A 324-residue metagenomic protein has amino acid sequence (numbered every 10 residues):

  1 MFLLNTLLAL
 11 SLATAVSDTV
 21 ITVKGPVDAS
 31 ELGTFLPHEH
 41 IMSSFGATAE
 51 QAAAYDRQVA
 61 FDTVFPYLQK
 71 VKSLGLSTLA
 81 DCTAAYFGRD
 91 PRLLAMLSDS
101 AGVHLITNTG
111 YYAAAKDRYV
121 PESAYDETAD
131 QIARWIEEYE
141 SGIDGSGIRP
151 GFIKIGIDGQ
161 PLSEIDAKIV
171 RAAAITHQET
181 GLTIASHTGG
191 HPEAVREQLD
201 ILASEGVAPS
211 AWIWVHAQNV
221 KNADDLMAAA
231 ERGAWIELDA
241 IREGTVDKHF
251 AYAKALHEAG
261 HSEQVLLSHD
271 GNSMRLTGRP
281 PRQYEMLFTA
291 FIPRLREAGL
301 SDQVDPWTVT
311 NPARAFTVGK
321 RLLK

Functional and structural regions predicted by a protein language model:
V16-T48: Replace "His-x-His-based motif
D18-G25, Q283-K324: Mid-to-C-terminal alpha-helical segments outside catalytic/metal-binding sites
G33-P37, E50-H104, A129-I148: Alpha-helical scaffold segments that flank or form the walls of functional sites
H38, L79, H177, I236 (+3 more regions): Divalent metal-coordination and catalytic microenvironments
I41-V59, D117-A124, L276-P280: Acidic/histidine-rich helix-loop elements that form or flank divalent-metal/phosphate-binding sites at the catalytic
R92-L94, E164-K168, H191-E205, N222-A230 (+1 more regions): Distinct, well-ordered alpha-helical segments
M96, H104-T180, W235, A240-E243: Active-site gating/metal-coordination segments in enzymes
A185-H187, D239-A240, H261-P281: Short acidic/histidine-rich active-site segments
